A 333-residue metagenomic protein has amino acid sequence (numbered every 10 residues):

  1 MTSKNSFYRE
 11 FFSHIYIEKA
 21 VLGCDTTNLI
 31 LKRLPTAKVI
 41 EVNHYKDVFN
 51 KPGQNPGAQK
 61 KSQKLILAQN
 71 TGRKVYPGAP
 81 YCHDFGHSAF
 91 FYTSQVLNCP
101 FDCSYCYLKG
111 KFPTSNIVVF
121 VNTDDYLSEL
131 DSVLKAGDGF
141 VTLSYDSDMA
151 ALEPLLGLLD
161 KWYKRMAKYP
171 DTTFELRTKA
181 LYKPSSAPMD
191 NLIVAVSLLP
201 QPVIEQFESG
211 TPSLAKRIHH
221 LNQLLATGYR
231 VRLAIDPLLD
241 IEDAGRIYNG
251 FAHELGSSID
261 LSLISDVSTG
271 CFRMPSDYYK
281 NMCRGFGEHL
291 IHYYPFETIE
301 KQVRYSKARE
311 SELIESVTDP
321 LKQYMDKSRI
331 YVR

Functional and structural regions predicted by a protein language model:
M1-A89: Flexible, acidic/Gly-rich N-terminal and inter-domain linker regions that tether and position cofactor-handling modules
M1-T27, H253-R333: Auxiliary Fe-S-binding modules of radical SAM enzymes
L67-A89, S104-A195: Conserved Radical SAM active-site core
S94-C103: Cysteine-centered iron-sulfur cluster-binding motifs in ferredoxin-type domains/subunits of redox enzymes
C106, L233-D236: Conserved, mostly hydrophobic/aromatic
F140-T142, T173-E175, N191-A195, R230-A234 (+2 more regions): Structural preference for beta-strand elements that scaffold enzyme active sites
S147-A151, L181-P184, L192-P212, P237-E242 (+2 more regions): Conserved radical SAM core fold
E175, D240-H253: Active-site glycine- and acidic-residue-rich loops that bind and position anionic ligands or nucleotide-like cofactors
